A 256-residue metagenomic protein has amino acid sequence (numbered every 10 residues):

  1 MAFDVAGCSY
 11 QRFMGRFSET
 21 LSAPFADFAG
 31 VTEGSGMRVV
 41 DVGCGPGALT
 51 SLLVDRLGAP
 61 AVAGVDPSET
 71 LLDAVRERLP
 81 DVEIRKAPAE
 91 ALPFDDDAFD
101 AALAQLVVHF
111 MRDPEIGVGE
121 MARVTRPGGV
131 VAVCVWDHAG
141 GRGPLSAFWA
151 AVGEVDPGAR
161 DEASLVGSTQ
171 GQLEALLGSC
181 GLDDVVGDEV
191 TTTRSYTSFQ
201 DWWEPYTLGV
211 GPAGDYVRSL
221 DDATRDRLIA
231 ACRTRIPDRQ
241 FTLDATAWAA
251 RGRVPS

Functional and structural regions predicted by a protein language model:
F3, F17, P46-A48, S164-S256: Conserved Class I S-adenosyl-L-methionine
D4-R16: Class I SAM-dependent methyltransferase Rossmann-like catalytic core, especially the SAM/SAH-binding loop
R16-S35, L52: Conserved alpha-helix/loop element of class I SAM-dependent methyltransferases that forms part of the SAM/SAH-binding
R38-L92, I116: Class I SAM-dependent methyltransferase SAM/SAH-binding core
E90-A102: A short acidic, Gly/Pro-enriched loop at the edge of an enzyme's catalytic core that lines a small-molecule cofactor
D100-P114, D137: A short SAM/SAH-binding and catalytic strip from SAM-dependent methyltransferases
E115-I116, A122, R126-T197, A213-V217: Conserved catalytic/acceptor-binding region of the Class I
